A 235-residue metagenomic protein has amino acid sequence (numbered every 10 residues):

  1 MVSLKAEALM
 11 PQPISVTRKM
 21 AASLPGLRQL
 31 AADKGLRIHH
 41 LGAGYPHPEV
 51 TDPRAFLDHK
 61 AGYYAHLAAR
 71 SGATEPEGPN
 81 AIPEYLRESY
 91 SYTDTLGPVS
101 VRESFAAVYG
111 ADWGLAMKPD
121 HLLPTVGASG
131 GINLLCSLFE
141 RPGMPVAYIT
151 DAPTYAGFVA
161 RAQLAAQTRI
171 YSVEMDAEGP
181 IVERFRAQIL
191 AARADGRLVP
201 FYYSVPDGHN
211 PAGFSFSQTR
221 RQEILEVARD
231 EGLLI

Functional and structural regions predicted by a protein language model:
M1-E77: Conserved N-terminal helix/loop that builds the PLP phosphate-binding region of the aspartate aminotransferase-like
A65-G232: Conserved core of the PLP fold type I
